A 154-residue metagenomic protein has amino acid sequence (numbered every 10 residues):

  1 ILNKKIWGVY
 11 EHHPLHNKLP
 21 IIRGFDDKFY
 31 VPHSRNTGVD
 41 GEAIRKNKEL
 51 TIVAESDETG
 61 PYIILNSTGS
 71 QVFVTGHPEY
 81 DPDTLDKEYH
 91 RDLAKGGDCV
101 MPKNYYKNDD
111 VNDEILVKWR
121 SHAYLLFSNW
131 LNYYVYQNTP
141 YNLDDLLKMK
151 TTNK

Functional and structural regions predicted by a protein language model:
I1: Catalytic nucleophile loop
K4: Catalytic helix-loop patch of NAD(P)-dependent Rossmann-fold dehydrogenases
W7-K154: Amide-donor transfer/coupling interface in amidating biosynthetic enzymes
